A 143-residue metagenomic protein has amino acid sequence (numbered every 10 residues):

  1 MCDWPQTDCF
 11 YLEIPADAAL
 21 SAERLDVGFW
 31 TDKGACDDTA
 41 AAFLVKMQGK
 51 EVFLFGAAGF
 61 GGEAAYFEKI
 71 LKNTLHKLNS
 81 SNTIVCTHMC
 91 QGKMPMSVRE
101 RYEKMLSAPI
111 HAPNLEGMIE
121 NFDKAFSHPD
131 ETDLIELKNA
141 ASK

Functional and structural regions predicted by a protein language model:
D3-F10, A22-V27, D32-K143: FMN-binding flavodoxin-like domain, especially the glycine-rich phosphate-binding loop
P15-S21: Short amphipathic alpha-helix with an adjacent loop that forms part of the alpha/beta core around
